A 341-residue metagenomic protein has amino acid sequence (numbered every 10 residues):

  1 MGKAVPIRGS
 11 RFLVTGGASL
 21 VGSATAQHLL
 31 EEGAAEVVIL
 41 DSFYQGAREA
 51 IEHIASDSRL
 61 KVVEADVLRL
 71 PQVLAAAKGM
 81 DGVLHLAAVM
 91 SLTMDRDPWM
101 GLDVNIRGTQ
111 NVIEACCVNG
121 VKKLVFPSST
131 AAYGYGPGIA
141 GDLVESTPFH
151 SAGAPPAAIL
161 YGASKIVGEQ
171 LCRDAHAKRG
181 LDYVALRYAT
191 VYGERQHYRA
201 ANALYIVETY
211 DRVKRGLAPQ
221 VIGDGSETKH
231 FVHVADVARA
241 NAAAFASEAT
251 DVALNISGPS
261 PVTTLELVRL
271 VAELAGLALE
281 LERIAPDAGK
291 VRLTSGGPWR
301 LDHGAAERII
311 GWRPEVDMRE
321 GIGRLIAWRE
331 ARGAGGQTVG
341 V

Functional and structural regions predicted by a protein language model:
M1-R187: N-terminal Rossmann-like NAD(P)+-binding domain of SDR-like oxidoreductases, especially those catalyzing
A24, Q72-A75, G79-G82, N111 (+8 more regions): Alpha-helical elements of Rossmann-like donor-binding domains used by nucleotide-donor carbohydrate transfer enzymes
R48-I51, E169, V207, L265 (+1 more regions): Short, surface-exposed alpha-helical segments at coil->helix boundaries
L68, R96, V104-R107, I159 (+6 more regions): Residue-level signal for the nucleotide or nucleotide-sugar donor/cofactor binding architecture
A88-L92, S129-Y135, T190-Q196, S226 (+2 more regions): Active-site proximal helix/loop that lines the substrate pocket of Rossmann-like NAD(P)-dependent oxidoreductase domains
G138-E145, Q170-K229, V234-A238, P259 (+1 more regions): NAD(P)-dependent short-chain dehydrogenase/reductase
K214-V341: C-terminal substrate-binding subdomain of Rossmann-fold SDR/epimerase-dehydratase oxidoreductases
